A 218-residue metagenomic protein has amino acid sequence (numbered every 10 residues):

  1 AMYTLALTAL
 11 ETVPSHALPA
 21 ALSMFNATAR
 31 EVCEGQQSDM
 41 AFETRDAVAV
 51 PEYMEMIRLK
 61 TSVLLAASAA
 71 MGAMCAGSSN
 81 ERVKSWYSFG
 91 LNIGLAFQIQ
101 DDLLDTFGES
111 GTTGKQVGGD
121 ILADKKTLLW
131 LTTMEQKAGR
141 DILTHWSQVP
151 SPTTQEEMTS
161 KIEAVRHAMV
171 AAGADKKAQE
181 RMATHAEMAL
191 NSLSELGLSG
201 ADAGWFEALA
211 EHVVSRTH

Functional and structural regions predicted by a protein language model:
A1-H218: All-alpha prenyltransferase/terpene-synthase fold signal
